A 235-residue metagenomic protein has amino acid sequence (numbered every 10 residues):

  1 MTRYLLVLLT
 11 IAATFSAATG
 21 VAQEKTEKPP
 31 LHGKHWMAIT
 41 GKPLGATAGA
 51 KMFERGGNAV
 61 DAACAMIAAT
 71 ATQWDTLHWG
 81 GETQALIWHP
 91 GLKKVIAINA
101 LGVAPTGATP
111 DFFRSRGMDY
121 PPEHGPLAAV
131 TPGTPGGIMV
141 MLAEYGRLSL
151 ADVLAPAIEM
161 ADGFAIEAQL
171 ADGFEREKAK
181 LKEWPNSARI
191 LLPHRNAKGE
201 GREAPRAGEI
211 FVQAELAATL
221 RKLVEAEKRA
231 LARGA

Functional and structural regions predicted by a protein language model:
M1-Y4: Positively charged n-region of N-terminal signal peptides that target proteins for export
L6-A17: Bacterial N-terminal signal peptides
A18-A22: Sec/Tat signal peptide C-region and signal peptidase I cleavage site
Q23-T47, K51, N58-A235: Noncatalytic scaffold domains of N-terminal-nucleophile
